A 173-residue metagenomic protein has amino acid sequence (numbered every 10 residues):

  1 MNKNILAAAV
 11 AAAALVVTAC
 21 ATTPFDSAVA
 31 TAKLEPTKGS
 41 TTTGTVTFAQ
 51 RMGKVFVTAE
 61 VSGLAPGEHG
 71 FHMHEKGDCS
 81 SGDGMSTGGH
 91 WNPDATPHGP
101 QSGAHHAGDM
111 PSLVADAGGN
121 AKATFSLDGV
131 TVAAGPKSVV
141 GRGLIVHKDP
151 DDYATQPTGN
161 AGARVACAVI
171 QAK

Functional and structural regions predicted by a protein language model:
N2, V10-E68, M73-K173: N-terminal leader/targeting pre-sequences
